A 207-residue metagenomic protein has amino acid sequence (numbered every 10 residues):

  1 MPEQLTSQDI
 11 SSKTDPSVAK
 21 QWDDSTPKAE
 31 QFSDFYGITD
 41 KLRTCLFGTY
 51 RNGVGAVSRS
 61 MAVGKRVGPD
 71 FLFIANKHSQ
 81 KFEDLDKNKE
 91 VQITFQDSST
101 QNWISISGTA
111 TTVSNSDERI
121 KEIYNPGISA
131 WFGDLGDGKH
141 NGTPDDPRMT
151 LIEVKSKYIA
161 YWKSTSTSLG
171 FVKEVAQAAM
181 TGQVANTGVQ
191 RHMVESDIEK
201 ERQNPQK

Functional and structural regions predicted by a protein language model:
P2-L5, T44-Y50, M61: Portal/gating segments that form or line small-molecule/metal binding sites
P2-P27, S107-K207: Charged, gly/pro-rich active-site loop segments
Q21, S25-K28, F35-Y36, A62: Short N-terminal edge-element motif at the start of the domain
Y36-G53, V91-F95: A short, Trp-centered hydrophobic/proline-enriched beta-strand micro-motif
V57-S58, F82: Positively charged, polar, low-complexity stretches
G64-Q101: A short mixed-secondary-structure module that forms the rim of ligand-binding clefts
